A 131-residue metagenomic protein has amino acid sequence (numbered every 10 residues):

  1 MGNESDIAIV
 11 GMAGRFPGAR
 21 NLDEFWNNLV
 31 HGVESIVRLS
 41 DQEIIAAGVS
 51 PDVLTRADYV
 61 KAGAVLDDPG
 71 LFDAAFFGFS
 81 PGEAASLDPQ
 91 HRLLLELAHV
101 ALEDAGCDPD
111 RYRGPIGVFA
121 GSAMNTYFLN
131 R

Functional and structural regions predicted by a protein language model:
M1-L87, H91, L95, H99-E103 (+2 more regions): ACP-dependent fatty acid/polyketide chain-elongation machinery
D6, P115-G117: Residues that mark the start of a beta-strand
V10, F119-A123: Generic beta-strand/beta-sheet core signal
D108-P115: Flexible, glycine/charged-enriched surface loops at secondary-structure junctions
N125-Y127: Acyl-CoA/ACP chain-elongation machinery
